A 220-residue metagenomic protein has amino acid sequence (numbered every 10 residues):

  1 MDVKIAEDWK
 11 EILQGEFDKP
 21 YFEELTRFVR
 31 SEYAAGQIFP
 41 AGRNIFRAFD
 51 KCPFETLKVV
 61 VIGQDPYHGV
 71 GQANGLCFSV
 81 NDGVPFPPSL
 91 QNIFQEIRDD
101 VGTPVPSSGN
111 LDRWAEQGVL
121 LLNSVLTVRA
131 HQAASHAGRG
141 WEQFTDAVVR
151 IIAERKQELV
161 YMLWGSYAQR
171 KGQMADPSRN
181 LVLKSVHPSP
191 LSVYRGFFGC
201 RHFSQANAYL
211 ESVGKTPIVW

Functional and structural regions predicted by a protein language model:
V3-A6, G15-L163, Y167-R170, A175 (+4 more regions): A polyanion-binding, active-site-adjacent surface
F197: C-terminal substrate-binding/active-site "lid" region of AdoMet-derived donor-dependent transferases
C200-R201: Polytopic transmembrane helical bundles with strong interfacial aromatic enrichment
